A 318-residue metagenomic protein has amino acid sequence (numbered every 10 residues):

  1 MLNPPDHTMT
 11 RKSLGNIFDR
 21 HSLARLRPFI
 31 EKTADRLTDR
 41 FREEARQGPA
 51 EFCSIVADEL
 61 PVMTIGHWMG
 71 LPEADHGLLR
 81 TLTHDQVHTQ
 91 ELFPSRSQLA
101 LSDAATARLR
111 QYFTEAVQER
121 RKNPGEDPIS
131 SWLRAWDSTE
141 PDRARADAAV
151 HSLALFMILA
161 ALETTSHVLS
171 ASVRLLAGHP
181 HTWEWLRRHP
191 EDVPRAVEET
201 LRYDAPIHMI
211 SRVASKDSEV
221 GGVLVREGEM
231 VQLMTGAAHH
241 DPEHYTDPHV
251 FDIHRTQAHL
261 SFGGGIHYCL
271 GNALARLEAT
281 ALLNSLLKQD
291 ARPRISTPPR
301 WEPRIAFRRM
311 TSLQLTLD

Functional and structural regions predicted by a protein language model:
M1-D318: Cytochrome P450
